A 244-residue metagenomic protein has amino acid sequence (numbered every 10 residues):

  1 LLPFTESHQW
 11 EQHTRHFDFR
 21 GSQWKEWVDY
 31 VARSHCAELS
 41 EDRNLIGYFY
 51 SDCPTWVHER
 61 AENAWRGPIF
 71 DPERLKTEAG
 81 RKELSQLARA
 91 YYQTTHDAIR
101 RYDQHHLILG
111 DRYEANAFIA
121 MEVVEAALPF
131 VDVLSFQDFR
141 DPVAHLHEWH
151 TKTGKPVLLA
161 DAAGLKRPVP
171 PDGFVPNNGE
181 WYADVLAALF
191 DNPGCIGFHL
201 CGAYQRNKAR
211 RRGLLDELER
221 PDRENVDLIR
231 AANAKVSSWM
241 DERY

Functional and structural regions predicted by a protein language model:
L1-S40, Q86-L107, H150-K152: Aromatic-lined substrate-binding rim segments of carbohydrate-active enzymes
E6-Y30, L75-R89, F130-R140, L165-N178 (+1 more regions): The substrate-binding groove and active-site-proximal loops of carbohydrate-active enzymes, especially glycoside
S7-F17, P72-A79, Y113-A115, A120 (+3 more regions): Active-site clefts of carbohydrate-active enzymes
D18-G21, E41-E122: Polysaccharide-binding and catalytic clefts of secreted carbohydrate-active enzymes
E38-N44, A90, T94-H106, A188-C195 (+1 more regions): A structural motif corresponding to the C-terminal end of an alpha-helix and its immediate exit/capping segment
N44-G47, D52, A162, G173-P221 (+1 more regions): Substrate-binding cleft of secreted/luminal carbohydrate-active enzymes
G67-I69, R74-L75, C201-Y244: Aromatic-rich peripheral "rim/lid" segments of glycoside hydrolase catalytic domains that contact and position glycan
S85-D97, R101-G173: Glycoside hydrolase catalytic-domain groove-lining segments
